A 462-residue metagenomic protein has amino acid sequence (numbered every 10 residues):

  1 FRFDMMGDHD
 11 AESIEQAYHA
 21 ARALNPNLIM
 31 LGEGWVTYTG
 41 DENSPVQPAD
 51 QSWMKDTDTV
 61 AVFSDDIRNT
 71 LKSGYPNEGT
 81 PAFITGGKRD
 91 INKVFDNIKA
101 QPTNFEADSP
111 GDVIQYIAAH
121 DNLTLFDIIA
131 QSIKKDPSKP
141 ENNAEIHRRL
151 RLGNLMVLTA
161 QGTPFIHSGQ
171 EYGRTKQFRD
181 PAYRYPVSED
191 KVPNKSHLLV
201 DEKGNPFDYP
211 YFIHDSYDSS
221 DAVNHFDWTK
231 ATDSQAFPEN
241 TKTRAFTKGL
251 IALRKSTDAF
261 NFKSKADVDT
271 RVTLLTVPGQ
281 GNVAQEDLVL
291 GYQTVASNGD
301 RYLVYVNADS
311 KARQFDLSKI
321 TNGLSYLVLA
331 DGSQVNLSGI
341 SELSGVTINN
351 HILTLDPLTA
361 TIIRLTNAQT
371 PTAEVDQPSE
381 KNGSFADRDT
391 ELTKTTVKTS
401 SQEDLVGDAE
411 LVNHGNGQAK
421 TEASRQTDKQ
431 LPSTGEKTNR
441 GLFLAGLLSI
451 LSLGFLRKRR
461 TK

Functional and structural regions predicted by a protein language model:
F1, N25-I29, Q161-F165: Loop/turn elements at helix/coil->beta-strand transitions in domains of secreted/extracellular proteins
F1-D4, A160-Q161, A308, A360-I363: Conserved beta-strand->loop/alpha-helix structural units within folded catalytic cores of enzymes with alpha/beta
M5-A107, Q170-F246, S318-T321: Active-site-proximal helices and loops of the catalytic beta/alpha 8
P110-L324: Loop/helix patches that line or flank the sugar-binding groove of alpha-linked glycan CAZymes
L329-I348: Solvent-exposed beta-strand/loop surfaces of large extracellular or lumenal domains
L343-P371: C-terminal beta-strand-rich structural cap/linker in extracellular carbohydrate-active enzymes
T372-T434: C-terminal low-complexity, Ser/Thr- and acidic/Pro-rich disordered "stalk" regions positioned immediately N-terminal
A423-S424, D428-R459: A cross-kingdom C-terminal cell-surface attachment/processing module
